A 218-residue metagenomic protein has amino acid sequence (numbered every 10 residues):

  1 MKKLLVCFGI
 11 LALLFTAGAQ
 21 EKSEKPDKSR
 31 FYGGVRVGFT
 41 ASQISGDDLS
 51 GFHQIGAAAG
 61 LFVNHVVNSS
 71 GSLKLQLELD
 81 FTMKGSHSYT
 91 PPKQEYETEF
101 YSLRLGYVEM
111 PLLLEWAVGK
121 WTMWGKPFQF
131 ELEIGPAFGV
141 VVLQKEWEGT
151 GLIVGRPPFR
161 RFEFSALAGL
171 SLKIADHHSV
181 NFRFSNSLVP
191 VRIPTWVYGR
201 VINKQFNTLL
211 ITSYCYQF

Functional and structural regions predicted by a protein language model:
M1-S29, F218: Cleavable N-terminal export/targeting peptides
Q20-F31, V67-L73, G119-Q129: Short loop/turn motifs that connect adjacent beta-strands in outer-membrane beta-barrel proteins
K25-S29, L49-I55, E99-R104, R156-R160 (+1 more regions): Replace "Gram-negative outer membrane beta-barrel proteins" with "bacterial and organellar outer membrane beta-barrel
R30-G34, T40-Q43, S50-F100, S179: Glycine- and aromatic-enriched membrane insertion/assembly motifs of diderm outer-membrane and organelle channel
V35-F39, A57-H65, L79-F81, M110-W116 (+3 more regions): Residues on the lipid-exposed face of transmembrane beta-strands in outer-membrane beta-barrel proteins
F39-Q43, F81-G85, V118, P136-Q144 (+2 more regions): Transmembrane beta-strands of outer-membrane beta-barrel pores
S45-S50, H87-Q94, Q144-L152, R192-Y198: Outer-membrane beta-barrel translocator domains and adjoining extracellular loop/strand segments of Gram-negative
K204-F218: Outer-membrane beta-barrel "beta-signal"
